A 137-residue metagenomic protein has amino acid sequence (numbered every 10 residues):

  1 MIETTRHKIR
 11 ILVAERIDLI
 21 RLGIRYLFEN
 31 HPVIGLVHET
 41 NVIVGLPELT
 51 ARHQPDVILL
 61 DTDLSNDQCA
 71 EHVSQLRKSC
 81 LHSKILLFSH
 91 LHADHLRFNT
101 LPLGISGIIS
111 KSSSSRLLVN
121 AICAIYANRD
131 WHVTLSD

Functional and structural regions predicted by a protein language model:
M1-L12, I20, Y126-A127, V133: Non-catalytic signal-transmission and effector/linker regions of two-component phosphorelay proteins
H7-I20, I24, F28, I58: Conserved acidic segment of CheY-like receiver
V33-V42: Short hydrophobic/Thr-rich beta-strand motif most characteristic of the beta2 strand and flanking loop of CheY-like
N41-V57: Acidic, metal-coordinating helix/loop segments flanking the phosphotransfer/catalytic sites of two-component signaling
I58, I85, I108-I109: Two-component signal transduction core modules
L59-L76: Conserved phosphotransfer microenvironments
L96-L101, S106-D137: Short, flexible helix-to-coil linker/hinge segments that flank and couple to helix-turn-helix
